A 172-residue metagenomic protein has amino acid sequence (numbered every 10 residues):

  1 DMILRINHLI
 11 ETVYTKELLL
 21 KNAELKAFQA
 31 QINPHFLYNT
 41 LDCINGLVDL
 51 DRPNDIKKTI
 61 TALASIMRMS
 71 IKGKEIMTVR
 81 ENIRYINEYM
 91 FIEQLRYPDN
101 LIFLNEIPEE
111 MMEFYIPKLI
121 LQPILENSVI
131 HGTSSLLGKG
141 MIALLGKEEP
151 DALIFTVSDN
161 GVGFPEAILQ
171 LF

Functional and structural regions predicted by a protein language model:
D1-F172: Two-component histidine phosphotransfer core
